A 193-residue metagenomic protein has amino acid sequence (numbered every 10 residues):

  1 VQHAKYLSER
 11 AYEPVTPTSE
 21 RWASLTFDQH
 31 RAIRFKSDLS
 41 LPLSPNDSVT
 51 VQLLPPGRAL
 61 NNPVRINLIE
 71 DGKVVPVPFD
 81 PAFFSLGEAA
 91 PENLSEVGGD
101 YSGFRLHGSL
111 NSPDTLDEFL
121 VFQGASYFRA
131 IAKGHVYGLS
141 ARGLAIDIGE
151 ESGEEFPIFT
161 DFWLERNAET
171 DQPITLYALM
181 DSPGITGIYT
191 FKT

Functional and structural regions predicted by a protein language model:
Q2-S152: Solvent-exposed N-terminal domain segments of exported/luminal and surface proteins
A125, A130-T193: Extended, loop-rich substrate-binding clefts of extracytoplasmic carbohydrate-active enzymes
